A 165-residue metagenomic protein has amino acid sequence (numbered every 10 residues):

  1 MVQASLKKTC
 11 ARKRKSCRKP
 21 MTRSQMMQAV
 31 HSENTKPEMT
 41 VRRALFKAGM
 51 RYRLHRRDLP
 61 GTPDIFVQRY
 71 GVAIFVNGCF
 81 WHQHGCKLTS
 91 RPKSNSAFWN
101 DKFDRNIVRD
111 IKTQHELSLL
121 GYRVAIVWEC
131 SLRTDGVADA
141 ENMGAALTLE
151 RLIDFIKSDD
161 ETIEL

Functional and structural regions predicted by a protein language model:
V2-I126, S131-L165: Nucleic-acid endo/exonuclease domains
